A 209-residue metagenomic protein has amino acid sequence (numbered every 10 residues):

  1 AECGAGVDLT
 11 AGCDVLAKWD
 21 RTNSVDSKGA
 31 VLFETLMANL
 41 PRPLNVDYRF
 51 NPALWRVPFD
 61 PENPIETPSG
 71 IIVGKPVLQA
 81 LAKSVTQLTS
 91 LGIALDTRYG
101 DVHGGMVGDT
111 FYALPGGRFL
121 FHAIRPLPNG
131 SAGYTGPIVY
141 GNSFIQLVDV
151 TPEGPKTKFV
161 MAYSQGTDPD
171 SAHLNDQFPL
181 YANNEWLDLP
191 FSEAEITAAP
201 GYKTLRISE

Functional and structural regions predicted by a protein language model:
A1-E209: Acidic, low-complexity N-terminal propeptides/linkers enriched in Ser/Thr/Asp/Gly that mediate export, maturation
